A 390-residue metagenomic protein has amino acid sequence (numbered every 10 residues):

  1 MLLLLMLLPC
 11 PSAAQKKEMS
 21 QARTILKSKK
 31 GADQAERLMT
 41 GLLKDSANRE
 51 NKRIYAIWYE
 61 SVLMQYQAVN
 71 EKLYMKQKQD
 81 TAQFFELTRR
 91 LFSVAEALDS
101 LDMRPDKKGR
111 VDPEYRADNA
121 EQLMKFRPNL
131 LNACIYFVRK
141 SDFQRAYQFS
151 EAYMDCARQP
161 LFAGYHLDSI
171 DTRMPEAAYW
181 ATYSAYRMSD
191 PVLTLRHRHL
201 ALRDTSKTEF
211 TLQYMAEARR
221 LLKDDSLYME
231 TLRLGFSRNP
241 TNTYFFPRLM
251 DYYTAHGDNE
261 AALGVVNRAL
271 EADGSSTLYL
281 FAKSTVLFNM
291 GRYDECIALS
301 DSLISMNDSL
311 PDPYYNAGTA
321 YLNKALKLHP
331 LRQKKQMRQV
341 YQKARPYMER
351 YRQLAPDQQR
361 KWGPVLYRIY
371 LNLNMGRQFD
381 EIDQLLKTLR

Functional and structural regions predicted by a protein language model:
Q21-A22, W58, V62-Q65, F126 (+8 more regions): Structural register within alpha-helical repeat arrays
L26-D142: Post-signal peptide N-terminal segment of secreted/secretory-pathway proteins
K29, M64-Y74, R139-S141, L161 (+7 more regions): Short coil/turn linking the two alpha-helices of tandem helical-hairpin repeats
A35, T88-L91, A146, T194 (+6 more regions): Single-residue signature of alpha-solenoid repeat helices
L43-K44, D155, L200-R203, R233-R238 (+5 more regions): Conserved structural position within tetratricopeptide repeats
S46-R49, R158, T205-S206, P240-T241 (+3 more regions): Short coil turns that delineate tetratricopeptide repeat
I54, F162-H166, A177, F210-L212 (+4 more regions): TPR alpha-solenoid repeat register
G235, N323, R338-R390: Terminal, low-structured helical/coil segments at or just beyond the last alpha-helical repeat
